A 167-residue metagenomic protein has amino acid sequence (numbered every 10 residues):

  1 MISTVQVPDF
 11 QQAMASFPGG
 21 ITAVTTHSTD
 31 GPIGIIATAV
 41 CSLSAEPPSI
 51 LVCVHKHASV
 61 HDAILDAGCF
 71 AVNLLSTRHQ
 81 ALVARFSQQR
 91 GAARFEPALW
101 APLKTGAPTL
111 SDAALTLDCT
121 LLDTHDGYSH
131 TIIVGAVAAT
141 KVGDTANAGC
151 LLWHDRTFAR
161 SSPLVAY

Functional and structural regions predicted by a protein language model:
M1-Y167: Basic, polyanion-binding surface patches
